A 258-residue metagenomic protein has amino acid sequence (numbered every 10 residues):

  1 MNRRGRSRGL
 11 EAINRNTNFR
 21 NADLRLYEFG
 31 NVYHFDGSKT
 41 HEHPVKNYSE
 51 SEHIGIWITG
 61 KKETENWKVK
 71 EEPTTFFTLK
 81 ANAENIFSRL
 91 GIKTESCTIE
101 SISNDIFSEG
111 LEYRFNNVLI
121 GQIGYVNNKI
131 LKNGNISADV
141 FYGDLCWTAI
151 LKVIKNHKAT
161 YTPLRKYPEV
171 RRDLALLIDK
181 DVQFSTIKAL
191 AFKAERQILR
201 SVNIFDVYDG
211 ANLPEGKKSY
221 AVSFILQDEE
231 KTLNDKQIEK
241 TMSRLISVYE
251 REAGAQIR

Functional and structural regions predicted by a protein language model:
M1-F35: Polar, glycine-rich mid-to-C-terminal structural blocks that act as macromolecule-binding/assembly scaffolds
F19-R20, N47-S49: Solvent-exposed alpha-helices and their adjacent loops that cap or buttress functional pockets in soluble metabolic
Y27-G30, K39, S49-E50, G55 (+1 more regions): A carboxyl-terminal module marker
E42-K46: Small/polar/charged residue-enriched interaction surfaces, especially the RNA/DNA-contacting tracks of RNP/CRISPR
